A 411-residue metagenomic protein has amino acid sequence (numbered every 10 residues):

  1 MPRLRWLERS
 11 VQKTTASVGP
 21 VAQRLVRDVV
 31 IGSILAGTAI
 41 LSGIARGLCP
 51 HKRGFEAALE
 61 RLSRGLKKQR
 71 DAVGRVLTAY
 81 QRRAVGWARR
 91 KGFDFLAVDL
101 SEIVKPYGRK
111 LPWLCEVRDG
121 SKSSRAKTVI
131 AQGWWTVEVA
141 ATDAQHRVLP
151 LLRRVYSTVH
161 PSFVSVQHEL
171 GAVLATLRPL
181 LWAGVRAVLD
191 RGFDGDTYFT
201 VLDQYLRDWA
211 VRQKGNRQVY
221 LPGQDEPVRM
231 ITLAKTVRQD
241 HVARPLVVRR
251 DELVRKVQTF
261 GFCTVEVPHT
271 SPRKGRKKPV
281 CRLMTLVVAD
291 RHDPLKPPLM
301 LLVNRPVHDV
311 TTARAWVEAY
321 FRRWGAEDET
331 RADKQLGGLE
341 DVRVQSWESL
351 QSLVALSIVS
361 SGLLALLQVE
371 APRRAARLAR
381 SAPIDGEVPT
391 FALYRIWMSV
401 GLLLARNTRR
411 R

Functional and structural regions predicted by a protein language model:
M1-L35, I40, G47, T78 (+3 more regions): Single, function-defining residue in the core of a domain
V30, R61-Q145, P268-K274: Active-site-proximal, Lys/Arg-enriched surface segment that forms a nucleic-acid-binding/basic interface patch
L48-R61: Short, basic interhelical loop/turn and adjoining N-cap of the next helix at nucleic-acid- or acidic-partner-contacting
P50-H51, K68-Q69, L339: A short structural micro-motif
A58-R64, E348-S349: Short linear loop/turn motifs
